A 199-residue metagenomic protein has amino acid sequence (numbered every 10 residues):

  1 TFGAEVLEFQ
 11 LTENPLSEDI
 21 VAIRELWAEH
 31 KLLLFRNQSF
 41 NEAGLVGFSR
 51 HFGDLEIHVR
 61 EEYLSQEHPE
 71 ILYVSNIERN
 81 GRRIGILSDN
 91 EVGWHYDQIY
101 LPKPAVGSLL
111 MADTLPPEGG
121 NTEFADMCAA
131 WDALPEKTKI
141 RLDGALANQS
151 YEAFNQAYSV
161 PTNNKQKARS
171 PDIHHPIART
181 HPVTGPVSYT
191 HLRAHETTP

Functional and structural regions predicted by a protein language model:
T1-R193: Non-heme Fe(II) oxygenase catalytic core, chiefly the N-lobe of the double-stranded beta-helix
E196-P199: Single conserved hydrophobic/aromatic residue that forms the stacking wall/gate of nucleotide- or nucleobase-binding
